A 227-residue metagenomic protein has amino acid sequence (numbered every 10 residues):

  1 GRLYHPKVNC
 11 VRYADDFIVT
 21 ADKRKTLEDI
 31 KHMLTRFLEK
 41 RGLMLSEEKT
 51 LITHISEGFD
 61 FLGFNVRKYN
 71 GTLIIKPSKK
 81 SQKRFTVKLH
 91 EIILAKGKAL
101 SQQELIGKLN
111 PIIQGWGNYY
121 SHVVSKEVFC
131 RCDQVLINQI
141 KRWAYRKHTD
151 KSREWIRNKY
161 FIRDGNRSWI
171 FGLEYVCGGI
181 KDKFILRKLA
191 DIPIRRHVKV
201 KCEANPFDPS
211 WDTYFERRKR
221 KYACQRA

Functional and structural regions predicted by a protein language model:
G1-A227: Non-catalytic terminal/accessory segments
